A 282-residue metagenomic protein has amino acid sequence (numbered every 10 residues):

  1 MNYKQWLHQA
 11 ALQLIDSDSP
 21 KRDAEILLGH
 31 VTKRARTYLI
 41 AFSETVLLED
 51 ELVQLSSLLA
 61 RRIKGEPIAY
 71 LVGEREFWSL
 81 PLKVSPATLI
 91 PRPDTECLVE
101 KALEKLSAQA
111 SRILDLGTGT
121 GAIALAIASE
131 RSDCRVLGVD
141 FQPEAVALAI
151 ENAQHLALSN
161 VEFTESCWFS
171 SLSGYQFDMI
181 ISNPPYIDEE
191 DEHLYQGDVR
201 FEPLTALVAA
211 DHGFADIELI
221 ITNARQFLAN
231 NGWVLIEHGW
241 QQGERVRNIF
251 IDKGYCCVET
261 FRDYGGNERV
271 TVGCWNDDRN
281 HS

Functional and structural regions predicted by a protein language model:
M1-T32, T37-I40, E44-L47: Non-catalytic accessory regions of SAM-dependent methyltransferases
L27, G65, T95, I123 (+5 more regions): Residue-level signal for inorganic ion chemistry
G29-K105: Conserved AdoMet
C97-H193: Conserved SAM/SAH cofactor-binding pocket of Class I
A102, I127, D198, I220-A224: Class I S-adenosylmethionine-dependent transferase superfamily signal
Y186-D216: Mobile active-site "lid"/loop adjacent to the S-adenosyl-L-methionine
D211-W275: Conserved Class I SAM-dependent methyltransferase catalytic core
D277-S282: Flexible, glycine-/basic-rich loop-and-beta segments that form/coincide with the SAM-dependent methyltransferase
